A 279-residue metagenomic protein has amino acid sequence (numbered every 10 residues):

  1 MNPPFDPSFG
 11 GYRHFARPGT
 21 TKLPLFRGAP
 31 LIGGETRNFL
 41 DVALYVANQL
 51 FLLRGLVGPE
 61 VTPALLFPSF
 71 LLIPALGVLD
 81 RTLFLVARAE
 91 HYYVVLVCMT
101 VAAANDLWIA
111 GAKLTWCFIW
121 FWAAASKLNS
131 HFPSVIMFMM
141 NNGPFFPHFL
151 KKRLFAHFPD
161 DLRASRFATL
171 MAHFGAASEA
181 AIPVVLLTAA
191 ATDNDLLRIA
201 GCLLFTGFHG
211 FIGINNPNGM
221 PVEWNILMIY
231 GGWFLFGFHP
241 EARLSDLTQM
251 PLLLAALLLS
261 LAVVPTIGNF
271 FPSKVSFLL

Functional and structural regions predicted by a protein language model:
M1-L279: Alpha-helical membrane-anchoring segments
